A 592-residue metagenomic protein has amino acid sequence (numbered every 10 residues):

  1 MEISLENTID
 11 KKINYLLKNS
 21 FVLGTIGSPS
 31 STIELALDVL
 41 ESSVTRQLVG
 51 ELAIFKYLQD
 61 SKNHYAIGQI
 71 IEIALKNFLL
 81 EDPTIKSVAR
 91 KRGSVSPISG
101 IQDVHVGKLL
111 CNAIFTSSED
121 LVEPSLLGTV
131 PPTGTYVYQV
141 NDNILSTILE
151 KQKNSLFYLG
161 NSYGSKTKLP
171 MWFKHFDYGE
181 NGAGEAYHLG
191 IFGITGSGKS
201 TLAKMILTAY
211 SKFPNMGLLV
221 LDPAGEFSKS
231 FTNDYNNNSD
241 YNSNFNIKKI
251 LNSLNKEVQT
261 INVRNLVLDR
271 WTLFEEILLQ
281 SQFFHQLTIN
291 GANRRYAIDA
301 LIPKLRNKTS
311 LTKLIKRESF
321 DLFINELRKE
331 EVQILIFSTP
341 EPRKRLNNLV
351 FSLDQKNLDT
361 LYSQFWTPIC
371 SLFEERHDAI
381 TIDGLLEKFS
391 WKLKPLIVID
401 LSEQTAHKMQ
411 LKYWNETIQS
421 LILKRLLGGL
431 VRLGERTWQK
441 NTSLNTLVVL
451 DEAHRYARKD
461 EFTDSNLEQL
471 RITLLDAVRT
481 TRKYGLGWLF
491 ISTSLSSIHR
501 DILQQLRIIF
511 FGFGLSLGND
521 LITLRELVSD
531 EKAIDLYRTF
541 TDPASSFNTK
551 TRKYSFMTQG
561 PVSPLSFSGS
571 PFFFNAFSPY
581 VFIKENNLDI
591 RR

Functional and structural regions predicted by a protein language model:
M1-G190, I206, T442: Basic- and hydrophobic-enriched, low-structure N-terminal and domain-boundary segments that flank ATP-binding catalytic
C111, S118, Y136-D142, F227-N293 (+2 more regions): Extended charged low-complexity segments that act as oligomerization/scaffolding linkers
L159-N255, I522, P579, K584-N586 (+1 more regions): Glycine-rich phosphate-binding loop of nucleotide-binding enzymes
F245-W271, Q504-S529, R538: Conserved P-loop NTPase catalytic core
N246-D378: Helical/strand "switch-coupling" subdomains that flank nucleotide/phosphate-binding cores, especially in P-loop NTPases
S352-T417: Extended helical coiled-coil dimerization/tether regions that scaffold and oligomerize large DNA-maintenance assemblies
Y413-D535: Conserved P-loop NTPase motor cores
T549-R592: Conserved P-loop NTPase motor module
